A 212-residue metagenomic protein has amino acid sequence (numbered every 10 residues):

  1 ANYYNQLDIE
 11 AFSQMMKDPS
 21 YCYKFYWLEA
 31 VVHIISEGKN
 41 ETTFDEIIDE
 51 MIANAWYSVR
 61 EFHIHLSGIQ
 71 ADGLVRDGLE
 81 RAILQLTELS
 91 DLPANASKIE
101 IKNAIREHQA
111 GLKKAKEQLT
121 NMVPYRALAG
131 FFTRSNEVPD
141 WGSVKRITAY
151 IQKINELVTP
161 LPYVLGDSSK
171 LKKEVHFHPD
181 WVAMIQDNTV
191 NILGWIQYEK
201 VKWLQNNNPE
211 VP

Functional and structural regions predicted by a protein language model:
A1-P212: Mixed-charge, low-complexity interaction segments
